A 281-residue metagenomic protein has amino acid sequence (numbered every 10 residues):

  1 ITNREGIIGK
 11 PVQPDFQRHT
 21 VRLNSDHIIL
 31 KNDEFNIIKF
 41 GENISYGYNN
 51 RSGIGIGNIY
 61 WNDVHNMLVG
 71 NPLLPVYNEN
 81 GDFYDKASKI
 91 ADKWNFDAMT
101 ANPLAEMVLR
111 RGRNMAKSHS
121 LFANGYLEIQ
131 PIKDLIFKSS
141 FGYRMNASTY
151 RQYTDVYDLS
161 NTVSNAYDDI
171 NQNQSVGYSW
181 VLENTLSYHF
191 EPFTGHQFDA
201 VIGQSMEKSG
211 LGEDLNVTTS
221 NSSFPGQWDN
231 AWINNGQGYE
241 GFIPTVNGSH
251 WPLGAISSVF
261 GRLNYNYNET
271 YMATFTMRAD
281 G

Functional and structural regions predicted by a protein language model:
I1, L23-H27, A123-I129, N184-Y188 (+2 more regions): Residues on the lipid-exposed face of transmembrane beta-strands in outer-membrane beta-barrel proteins
I1-Q13: Short strand-turn segments of transmembrane beta-barrel domains in outer membranes, especially the first one or two
T2-R4, A273-G281: Transmembrane beta-strand segments that form the barrel wall of outer-membrane beta-barrel proteins
G9, F16, D26-S120, S140-S257: Surface-exposed loop/interface segments of Gram-negative outer-membrane beta-barrel transport/assembly proteins
R18-V21: Amphipathic hydrophobic-ligand
D134: Active-site and adjacent substrate-binding regions of carbohydrate-active enzymes
S140, G203, I256, R262-N266 (+1 more regions): Exposed, low-structure sequence patches enriched in small/polar residues
N146, Y265-T270, D280: Conserved C-lobe terminal segment of protein kinase catalytic domains
